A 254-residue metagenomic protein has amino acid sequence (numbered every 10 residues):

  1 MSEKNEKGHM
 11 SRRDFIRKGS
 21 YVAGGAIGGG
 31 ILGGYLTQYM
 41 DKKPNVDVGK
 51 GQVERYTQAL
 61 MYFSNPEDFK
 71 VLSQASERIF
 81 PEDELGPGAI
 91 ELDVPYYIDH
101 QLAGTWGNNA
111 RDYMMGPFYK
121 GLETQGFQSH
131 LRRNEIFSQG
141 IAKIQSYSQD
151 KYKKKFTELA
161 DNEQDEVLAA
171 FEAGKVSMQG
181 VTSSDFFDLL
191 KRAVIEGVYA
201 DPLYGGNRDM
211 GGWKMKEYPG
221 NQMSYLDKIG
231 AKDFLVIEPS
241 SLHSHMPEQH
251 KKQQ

Functional and structural regions predicted by a protein language model:
S2-K4, Y56-T57, E67-Q74, P81 (+1 more regions): Mature-region segments of soluble proteins
K4-G24: N-terminal secretory signal peptides and thylakoid transit peptides that target proteins across membranes
G8-H9, R13-D14, G30-Q74: C-terminal segment of N-terminal export signals and the immediately downstream linker at the start of the mature
R17-S20, K43, L189: A residue-level detector for conformationally permissive "hinge/kink" positions
G24-G30: Hydrophobic membrane-insertion alpha-helices, especially the h-region of bacterial N-terminal signal peptides
